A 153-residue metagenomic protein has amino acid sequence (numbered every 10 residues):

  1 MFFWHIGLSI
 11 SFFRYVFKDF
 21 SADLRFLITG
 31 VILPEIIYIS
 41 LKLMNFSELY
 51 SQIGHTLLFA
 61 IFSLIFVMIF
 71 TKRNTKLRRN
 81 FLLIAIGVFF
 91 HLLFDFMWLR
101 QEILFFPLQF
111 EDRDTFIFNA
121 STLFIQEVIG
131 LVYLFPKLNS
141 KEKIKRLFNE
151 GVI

Functional and structural regions predicted by a protein language model:
M1-I153: N-terminal membrane-targeting hydrophobic helices
